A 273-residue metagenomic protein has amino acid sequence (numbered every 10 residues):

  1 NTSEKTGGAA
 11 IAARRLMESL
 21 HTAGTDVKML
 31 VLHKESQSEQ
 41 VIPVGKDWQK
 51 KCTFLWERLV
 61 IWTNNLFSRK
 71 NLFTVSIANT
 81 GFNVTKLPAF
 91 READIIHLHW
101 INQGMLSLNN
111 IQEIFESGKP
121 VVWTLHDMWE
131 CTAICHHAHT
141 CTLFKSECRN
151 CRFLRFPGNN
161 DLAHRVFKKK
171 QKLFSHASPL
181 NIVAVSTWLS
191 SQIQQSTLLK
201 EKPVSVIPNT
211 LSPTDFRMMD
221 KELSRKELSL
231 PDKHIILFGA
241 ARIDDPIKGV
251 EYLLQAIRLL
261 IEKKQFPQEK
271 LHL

Functional and structural regions predicted by a protein language model:
N1-G45, R91, E116-G118, Q255-L260 (+1 more regions): N-terminal subdomain of nucleotide-sugar transferases
T22-I95: A conserved catalytic-core segment of Leloir-type glycosyltransferases
W48-L72, L125, W129-K169: Alpha-helical "lid/cap" subdomains adjacent to substrate-binding clefts that gate access and reposition the ligand
T85-L106, K119-H126: Short N-terminal targeting/anchoring amphipathic segment
F90, E113-E116, H136-T140, Q171-S178 (+1 more regions): A conserved, positively charged/aromatic
E116-V121, S178-L180, E201-K202, E269-L271: A short helix->loop->beta-strand "cap" motif at the edges of active sites that frequently abuts
E130, L143-K221, R225-P231, I235: Donor nucleotide-sugar binding/catalytic pocket of nucleotide-sugar-dependent glycosyltransferases
S229-K248, L254-R258: Conserved donor-binding/catalytic core segment of Leloir-type glycosyltransferases
